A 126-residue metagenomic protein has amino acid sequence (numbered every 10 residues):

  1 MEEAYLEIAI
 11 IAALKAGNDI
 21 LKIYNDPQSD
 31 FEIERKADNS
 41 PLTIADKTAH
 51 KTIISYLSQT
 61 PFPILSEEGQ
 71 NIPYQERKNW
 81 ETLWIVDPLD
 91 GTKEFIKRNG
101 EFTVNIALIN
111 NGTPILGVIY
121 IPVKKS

Functional and structural regions predicted by a protein language model:
M1-V86: N-terminal subdomain of lithium-sensitive/metallo-dependent phosphomonoesterases centered on the IMPase/IPPase/PAP
R77-S126: DPxDG-like acidic metal-binding loop motif
